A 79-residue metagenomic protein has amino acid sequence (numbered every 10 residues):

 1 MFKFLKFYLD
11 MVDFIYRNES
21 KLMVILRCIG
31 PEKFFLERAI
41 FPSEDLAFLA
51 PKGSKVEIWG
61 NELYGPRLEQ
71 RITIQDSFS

Functional and structural regions predicted by a protein language model:
M1-D10: Extracellular ectodomain segments of secreted/surface proteins
L9-V12, Q75: Intrinsic disorder/low-complexity signal
V12-L22, C28: Asparagine-centered strand-capping/turn motif at beta-strand->loop junctions
V24-W59: Amphipathic, hydrophobic secondary-structure cores in small proteins
A50-S79: Terminal connector regions
